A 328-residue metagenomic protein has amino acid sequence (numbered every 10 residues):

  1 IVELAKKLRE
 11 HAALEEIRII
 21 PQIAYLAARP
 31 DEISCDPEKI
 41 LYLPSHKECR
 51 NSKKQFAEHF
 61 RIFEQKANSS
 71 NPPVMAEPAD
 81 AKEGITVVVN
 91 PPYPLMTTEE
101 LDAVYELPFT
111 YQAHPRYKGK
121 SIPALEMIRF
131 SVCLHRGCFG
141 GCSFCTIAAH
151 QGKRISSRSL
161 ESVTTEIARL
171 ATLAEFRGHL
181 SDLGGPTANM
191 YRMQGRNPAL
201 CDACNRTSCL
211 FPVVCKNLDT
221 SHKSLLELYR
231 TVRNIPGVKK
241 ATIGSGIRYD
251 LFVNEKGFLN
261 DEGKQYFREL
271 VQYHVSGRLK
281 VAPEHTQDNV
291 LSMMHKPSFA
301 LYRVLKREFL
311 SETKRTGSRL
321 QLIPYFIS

Functional and structural regions predicted by a protein language model:
I1-K82: Glycine-rich beta-alpha loop elements in corrinoid/cobalamin-binding modules across cobalamin-dependent enzymes
V2-A13, T98-Y105, A168: Two-component system phosphotransfer/interaction surface
A57-S131: N-terminal [4Fe-4S]-dependent radical SAM core
N90-P94, A124, I128-H135, A149 (+4 more regions): Hydrophobic alpha-helical scaffolding
K118-T146, R177-H179: N-terminal pre-triad scaffold of radical SAM enzymes
F130-S143, R154, L160-S162, E166 (+3 more regions): Cysteine-centered iron-sulfur cluster-binding motifs in ferredoxin-type domains/subunits of redox enzymes
R169-S328: Conserved SAM/AdoMet-binding glycine-rich loop
